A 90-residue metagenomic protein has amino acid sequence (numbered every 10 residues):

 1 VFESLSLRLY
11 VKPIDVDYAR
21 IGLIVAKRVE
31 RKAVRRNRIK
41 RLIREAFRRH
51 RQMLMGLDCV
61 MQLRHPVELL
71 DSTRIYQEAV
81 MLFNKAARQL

Functional and structural regions predicted by a protein language model:
V1-L90: Positively charged, solvent-exposed patches that mediate nucleic-acid binding
